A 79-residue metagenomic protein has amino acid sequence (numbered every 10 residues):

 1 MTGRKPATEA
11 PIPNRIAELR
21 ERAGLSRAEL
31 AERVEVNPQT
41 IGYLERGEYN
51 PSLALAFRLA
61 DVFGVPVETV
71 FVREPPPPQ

Functional and structural regions predicted by a protein language model:
M1-R22: A short, Lys/Arg-rich alpha-helix, primarily the initiator
M1-T2, D61, F71-Q79: Short, charged recognition helix plus adjacent turn of helix-turn-helix-like nucleic-acid-binding domains
N14, G24-L25, P51-A54: Residue-level signal for the short linker/turn that defines the boundary of a DNA-recognition helix
A17, A28, F57: Residues within the helices of the helix-turn-helix
E21, E32, D61: Alpha-helical residues within the helix-turn-helix
G24-Y43: Short alpha-helical DNA-recognition segment
E48-R58, P77: Short, basic-rich loop-to-helix N-cap that marks the start of a DNA-contacting helix
A54-T69: DNA major-groove recognition helix of helix-turn-helix/homeodomain DNA-binding modules
